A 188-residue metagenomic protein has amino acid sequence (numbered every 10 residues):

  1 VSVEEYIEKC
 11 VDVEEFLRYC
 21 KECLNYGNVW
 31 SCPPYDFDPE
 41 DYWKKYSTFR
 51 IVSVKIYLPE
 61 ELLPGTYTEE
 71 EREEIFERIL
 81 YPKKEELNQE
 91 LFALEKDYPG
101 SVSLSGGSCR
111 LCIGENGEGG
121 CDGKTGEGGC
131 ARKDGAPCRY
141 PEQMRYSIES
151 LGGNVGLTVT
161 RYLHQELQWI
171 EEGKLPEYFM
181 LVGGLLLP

Functional and structural regions predicted by a protein language model:
V1-P188: Catalytic cores of enzyme domains
